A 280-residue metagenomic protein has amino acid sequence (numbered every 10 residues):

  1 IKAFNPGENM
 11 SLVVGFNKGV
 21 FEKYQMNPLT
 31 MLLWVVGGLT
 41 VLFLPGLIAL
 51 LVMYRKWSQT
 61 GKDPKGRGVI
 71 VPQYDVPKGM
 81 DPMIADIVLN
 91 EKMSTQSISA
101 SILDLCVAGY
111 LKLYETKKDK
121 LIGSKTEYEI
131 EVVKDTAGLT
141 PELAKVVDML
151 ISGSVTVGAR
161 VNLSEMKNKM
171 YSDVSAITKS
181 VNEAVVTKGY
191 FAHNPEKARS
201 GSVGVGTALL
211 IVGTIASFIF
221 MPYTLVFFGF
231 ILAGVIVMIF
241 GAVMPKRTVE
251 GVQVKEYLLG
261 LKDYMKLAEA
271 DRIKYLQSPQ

Functional and structural regions predicted by a protein language model:
I1-Q280: Acidic, Ser/Thr/Pro-rich intrinsically disordered cytosolic tails and loops of eukaryotic transmembrane proteins
